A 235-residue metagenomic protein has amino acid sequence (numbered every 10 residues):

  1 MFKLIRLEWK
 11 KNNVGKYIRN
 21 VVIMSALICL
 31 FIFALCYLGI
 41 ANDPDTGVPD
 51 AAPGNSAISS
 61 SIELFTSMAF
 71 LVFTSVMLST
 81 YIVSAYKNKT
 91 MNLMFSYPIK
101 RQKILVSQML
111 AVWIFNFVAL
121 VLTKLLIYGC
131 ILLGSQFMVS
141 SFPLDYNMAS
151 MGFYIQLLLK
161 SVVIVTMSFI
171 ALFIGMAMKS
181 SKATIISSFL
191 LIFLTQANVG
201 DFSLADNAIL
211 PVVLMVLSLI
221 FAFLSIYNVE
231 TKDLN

Functional and structural regions predicted by a protein language model:
M1-S25: Aromatic- and glycine-rich beta-strand/loop motifs that create alpha-glucan
K16-A41, S61-M77, V118, T184-V199 (+1 more regions): Hydrophobic alpha-helical transmembrane segments of multi-pass membrane transport/permease proteins
Y17-I18, K100-R101, L105-V106, S180-I185 (+1 more regions): Membrane-helix interface segments
C29-V76, S107-L172: Secretory targeting signals
F70-K87, V162-A183, F221: Transmembrane alpha-helical segments in integral membrane proteins
Y81-W113: Helix-loop-helix units of permease transmembrane domains in multi-pass membrane transporters, especially ABC
G200-A208: Membrane-interface helix caps and helix-loop-helix hairpins in membrane proteins
I226-N235: Membrane-interface capping segments at transmembrane-helix boundaries
